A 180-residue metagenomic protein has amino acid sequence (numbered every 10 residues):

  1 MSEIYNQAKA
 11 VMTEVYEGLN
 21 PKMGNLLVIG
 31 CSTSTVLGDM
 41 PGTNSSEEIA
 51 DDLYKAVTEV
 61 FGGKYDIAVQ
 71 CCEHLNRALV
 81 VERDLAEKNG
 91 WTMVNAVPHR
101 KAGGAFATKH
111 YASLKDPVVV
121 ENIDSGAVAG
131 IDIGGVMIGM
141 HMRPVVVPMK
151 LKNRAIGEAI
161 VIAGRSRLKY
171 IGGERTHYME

Functional and structural regions predicted by a protein language model:
M1-L27, C31, T43-V60: N-terminal glycine-/serine-/threonine-rich phosphate-binding loop
T13, E17-N20, T58-G63, Y111-V119 (+1 more regions): Generic secondary-structure signature for well-ordered alpha-helical cores
L19-P21, A102, K150-A155: Solvent-exposed alpha-helices and their adjacent loops that cap or buttress functional pockets in soluble metabolic
I29-S34, Q70: Glycine-rich beta-strand-to-loop/alpha-helix junction loops that act as flexible
T35-D39, N76-L79: Short active-site-adjacent helix-start/loop capping segments
D39-S46, V81-A86: Glycine-rich loop at the start of a catalytic domain that most often binds anionic cofactors/ligands
G63-G134: Ligand-binding beta-strand-loop-alpha-helix segment within the catalytic cores of soluble metabolic enzymes
T108, A112-E180: Glycine-rich, aromatic-bearing surface loops/beta-hairpins
